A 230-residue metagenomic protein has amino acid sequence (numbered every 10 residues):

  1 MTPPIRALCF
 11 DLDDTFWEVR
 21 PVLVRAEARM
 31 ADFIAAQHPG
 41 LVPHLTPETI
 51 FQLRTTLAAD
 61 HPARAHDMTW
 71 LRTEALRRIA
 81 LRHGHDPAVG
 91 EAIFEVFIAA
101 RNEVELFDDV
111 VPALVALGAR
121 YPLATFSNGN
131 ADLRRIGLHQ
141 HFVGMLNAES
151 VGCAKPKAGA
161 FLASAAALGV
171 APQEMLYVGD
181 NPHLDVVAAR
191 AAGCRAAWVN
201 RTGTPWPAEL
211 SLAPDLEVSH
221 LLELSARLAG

Functional and structural regions predicted by a protein language model:
M1-L8, R20-P21, H85-P87, V111-G230: Asp-based, Mg2+/Mn2+-dependent phosphohydrolase catalytic module
T2-D108: N-terminal helical cap/lid subdomain that shapes the substrate entry/recognition surface in HAD-like hydrolases
